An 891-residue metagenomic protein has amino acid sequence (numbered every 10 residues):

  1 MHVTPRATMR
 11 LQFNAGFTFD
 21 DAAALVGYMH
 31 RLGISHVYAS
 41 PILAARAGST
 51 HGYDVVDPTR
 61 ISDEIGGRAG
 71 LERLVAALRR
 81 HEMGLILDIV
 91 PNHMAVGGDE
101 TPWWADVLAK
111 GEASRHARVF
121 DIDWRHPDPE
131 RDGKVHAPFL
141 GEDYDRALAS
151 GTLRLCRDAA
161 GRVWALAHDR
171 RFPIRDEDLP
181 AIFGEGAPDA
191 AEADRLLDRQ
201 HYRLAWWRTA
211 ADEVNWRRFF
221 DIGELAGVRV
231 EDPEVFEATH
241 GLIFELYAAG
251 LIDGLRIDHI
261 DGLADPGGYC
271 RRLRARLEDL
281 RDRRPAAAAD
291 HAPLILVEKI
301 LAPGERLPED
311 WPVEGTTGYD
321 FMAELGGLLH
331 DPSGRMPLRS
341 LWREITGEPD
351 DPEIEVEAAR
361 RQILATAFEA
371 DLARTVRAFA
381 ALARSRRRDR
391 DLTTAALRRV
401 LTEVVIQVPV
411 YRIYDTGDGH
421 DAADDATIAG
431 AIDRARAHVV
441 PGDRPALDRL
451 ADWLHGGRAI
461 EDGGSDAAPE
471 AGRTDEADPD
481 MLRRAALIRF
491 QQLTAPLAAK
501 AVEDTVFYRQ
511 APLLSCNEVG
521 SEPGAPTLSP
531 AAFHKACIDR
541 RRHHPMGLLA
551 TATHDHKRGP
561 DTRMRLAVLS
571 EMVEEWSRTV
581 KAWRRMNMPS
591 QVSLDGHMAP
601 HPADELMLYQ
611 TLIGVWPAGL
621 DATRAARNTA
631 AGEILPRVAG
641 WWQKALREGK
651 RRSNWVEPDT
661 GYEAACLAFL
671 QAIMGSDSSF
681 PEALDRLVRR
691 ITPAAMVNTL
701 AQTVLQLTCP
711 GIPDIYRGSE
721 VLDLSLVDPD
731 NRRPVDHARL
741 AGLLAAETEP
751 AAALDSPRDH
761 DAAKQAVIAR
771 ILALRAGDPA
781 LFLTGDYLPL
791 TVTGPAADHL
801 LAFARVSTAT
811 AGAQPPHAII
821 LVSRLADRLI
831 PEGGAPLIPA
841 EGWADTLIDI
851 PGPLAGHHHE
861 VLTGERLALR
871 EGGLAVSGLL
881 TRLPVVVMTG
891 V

Functional and structural regions predicted by a protein language model:
M1-A47, V55, T59, E64 (+12 more regions): Carbohydrate-interacting/catalytic domains
L74-D123: Hydrophobic or amphipathic alpha-helical targeting/insertion segments
N92, I257-L263, S756: Conserved short loop/turn motifs at secondary-structure junctions
V96, W342-G347, V376-R377: Alpha-helical transmembrane segments and their helix-helix packing motifs
A105-L108, I295, I406: Short helix/strand-capping turn motifs
I122-T209: DnaQ-like (DEDDh/DEDDy) 3′-5′ exonuclease domain used for proofreading and 3′-end trimming on nucleic acids
E142-R146, L155, V163, E348-A381: ATP-hydrolysis module of ASCE/P-loop NTPase motor domains, specifically the Walker B Asp-Glu catalytic pair
